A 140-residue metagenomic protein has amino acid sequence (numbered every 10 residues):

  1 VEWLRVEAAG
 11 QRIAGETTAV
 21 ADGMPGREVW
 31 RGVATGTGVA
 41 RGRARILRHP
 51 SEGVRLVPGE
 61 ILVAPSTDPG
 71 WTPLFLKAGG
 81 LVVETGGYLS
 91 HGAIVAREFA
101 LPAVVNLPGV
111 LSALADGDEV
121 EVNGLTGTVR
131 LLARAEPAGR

Functional and structural regions predicted by a protein language model:
V1-R140: Non-catalytic, soluble scaffold/interaction modules
